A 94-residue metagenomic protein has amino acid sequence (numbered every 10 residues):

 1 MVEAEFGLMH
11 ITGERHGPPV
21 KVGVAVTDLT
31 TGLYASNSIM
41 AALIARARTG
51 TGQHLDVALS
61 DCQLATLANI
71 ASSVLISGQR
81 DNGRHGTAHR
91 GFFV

Functional and structural regions predicted by a protein language model:
V2-V94: Acidic, glycine-rich segments within the central catalytic cores of soluble metabolic enzymes that bind/position
